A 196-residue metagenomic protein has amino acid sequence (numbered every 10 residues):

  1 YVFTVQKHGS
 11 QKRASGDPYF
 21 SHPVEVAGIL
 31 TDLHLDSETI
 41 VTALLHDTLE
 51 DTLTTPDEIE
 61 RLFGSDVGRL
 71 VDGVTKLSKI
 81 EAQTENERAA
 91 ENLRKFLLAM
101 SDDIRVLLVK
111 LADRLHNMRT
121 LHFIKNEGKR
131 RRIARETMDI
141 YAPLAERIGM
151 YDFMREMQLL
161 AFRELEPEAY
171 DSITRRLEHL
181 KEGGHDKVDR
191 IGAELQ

Functional and structural regions predicted by a protein language model:
Y1-Q196: Active-site helical microenvironments for divalent-metal-assisted chemistry
